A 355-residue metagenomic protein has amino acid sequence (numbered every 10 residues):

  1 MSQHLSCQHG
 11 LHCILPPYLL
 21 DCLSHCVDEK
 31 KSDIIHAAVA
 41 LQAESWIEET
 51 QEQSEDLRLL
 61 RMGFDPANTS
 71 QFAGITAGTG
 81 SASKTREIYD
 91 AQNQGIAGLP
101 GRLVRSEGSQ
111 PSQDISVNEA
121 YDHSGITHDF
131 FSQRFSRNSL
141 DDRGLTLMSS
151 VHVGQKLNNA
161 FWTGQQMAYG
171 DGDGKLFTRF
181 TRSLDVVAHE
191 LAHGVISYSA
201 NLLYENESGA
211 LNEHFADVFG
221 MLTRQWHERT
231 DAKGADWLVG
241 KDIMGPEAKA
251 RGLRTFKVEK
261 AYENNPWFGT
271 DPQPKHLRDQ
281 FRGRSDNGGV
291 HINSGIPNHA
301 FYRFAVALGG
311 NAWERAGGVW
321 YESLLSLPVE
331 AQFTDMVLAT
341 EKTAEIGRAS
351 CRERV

Functional and structural regions predicted by a protein language model:
M1-D185, G194-R354: Zymogen propeptides/activation segments of proteases
